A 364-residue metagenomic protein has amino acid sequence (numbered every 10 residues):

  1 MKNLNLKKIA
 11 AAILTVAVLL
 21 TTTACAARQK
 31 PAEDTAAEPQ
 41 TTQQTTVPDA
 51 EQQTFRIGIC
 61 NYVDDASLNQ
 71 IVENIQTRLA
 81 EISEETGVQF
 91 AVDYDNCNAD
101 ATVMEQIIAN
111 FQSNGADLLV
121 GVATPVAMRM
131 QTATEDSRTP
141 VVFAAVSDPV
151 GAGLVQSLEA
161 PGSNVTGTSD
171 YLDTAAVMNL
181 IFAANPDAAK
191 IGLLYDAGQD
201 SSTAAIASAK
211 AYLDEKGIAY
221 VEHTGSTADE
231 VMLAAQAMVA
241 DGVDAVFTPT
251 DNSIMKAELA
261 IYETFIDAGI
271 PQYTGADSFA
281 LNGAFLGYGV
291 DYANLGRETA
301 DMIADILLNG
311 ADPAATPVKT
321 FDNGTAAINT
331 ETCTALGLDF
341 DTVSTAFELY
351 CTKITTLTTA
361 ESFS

Functional and structural regions predicted by a protein language model:
L20-A24: C-terminal motif of bacterial Sec signal peptides marking the signal peptidase cleavage site
A26-Q29: Bacterial signal peptide processing site
V47-Q52, D148-K190, V290-A311: Hydrophobic alpha-helical segments within soluble ligand-binding/sensing domains
E51-I82, D93-T102, G198-S202, D251-K256: Extracytoplasmic "Venus flytrap"
I57, I75, T166-K216, D312 (+1 more regions): An alpha-beta-alpha
E81-M104, N164-V165, Y212-A228: Short beta-strand elements in bilobed, periplasmic/extracellular small-molecule ligand-binding domains
A91-Q156, D251-G275: Beta-alpha junction/loop-to-helix N-cap segments that form part of ligand/metal-binding clefts
D305-S364: Hinge/cleft segment of the Venus flytrap/periplasmic-binding protein
